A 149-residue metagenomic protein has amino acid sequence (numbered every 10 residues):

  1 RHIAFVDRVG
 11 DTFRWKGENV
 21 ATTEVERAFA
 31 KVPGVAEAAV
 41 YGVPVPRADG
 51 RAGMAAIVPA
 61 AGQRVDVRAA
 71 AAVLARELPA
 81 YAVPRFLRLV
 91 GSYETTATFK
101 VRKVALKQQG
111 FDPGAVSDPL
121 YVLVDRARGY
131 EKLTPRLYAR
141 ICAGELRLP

Functional and structural regions predicted by a protein language model:
R1-A82, S92-V101, A105: AMP-binding/adenylate-forming catalytic core of the ANL superfamily
A48, A61, A69, G114 (+1 more regions): Polar/charged alpha-helical tracts
L78-K100, D118-L148: AMP-binding/adenylate-forming catalytic domain of the ANL superfamily
Q109-Y121: A short, polar/charged loop-to-alpha-helix boundary motif
